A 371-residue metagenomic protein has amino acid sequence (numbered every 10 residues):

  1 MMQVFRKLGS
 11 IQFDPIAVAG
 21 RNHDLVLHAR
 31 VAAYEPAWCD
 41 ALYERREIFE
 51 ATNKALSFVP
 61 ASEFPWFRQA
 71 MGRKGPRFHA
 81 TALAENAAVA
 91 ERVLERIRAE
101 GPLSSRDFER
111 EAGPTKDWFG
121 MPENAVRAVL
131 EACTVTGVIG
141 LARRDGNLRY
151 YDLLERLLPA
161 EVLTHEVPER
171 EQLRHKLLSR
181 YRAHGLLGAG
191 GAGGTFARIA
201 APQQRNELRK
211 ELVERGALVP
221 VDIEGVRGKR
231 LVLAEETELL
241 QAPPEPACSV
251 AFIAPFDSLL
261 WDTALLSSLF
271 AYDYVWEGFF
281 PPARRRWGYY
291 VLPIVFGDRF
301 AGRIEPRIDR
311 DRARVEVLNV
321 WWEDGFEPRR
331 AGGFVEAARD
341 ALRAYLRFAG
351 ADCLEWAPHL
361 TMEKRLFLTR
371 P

Functional and structural regions predicted by a protein language model:
M1-P371: Long, charged, low-complexity, helical-prone intrinsically disordered regions
